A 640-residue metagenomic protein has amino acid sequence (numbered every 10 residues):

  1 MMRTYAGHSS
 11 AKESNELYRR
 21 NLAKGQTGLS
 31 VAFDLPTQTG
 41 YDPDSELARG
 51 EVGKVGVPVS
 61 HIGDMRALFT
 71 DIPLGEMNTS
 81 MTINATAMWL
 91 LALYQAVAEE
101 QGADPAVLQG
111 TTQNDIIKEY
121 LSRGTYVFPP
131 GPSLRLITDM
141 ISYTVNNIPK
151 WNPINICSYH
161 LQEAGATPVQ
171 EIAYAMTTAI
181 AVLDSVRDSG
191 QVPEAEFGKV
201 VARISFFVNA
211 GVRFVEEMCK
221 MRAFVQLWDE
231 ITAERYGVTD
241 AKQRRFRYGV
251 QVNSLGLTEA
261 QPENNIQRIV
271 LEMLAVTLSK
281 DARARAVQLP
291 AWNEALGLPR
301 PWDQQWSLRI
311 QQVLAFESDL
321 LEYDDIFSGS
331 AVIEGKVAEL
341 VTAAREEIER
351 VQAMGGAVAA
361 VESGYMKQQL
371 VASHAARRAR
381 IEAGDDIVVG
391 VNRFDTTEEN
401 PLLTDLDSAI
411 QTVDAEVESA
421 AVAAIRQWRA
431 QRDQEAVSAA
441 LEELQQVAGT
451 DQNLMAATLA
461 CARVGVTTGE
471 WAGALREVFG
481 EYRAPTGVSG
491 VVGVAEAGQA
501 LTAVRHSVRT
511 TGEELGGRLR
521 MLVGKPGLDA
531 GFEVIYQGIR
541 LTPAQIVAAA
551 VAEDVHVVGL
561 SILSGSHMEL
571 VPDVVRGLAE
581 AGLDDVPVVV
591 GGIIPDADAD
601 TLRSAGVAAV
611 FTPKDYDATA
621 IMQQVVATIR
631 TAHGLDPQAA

Functional and structural regions predicted by a protein language model:
M1-E217, R235-V238, K242-G249, T277 (+7 more regions): Catalytic alpha/beta active-site cores
M1-M2, R245-Y248, G517-R520, E580-V590: Short beta-strand/loop segments at the ligand-binding rim of alpha/beta enzyme cores
G25, H61, G102, W228 (+5 more regions): Conserved, mostly hydrophobic/aromatic
R49-K54, T79, K118-F128, L161-G165 (+10 more regions): Short beta-alpha connecting loops at secondary-structure transitions that line or flank enzyme active sites
E196-V200, V238-V252, A260-N293, P299-L320 (+5 more regions): Flexible glycine/proline-rich, aromatic-decorated loop/lid segments
R300-P301, Q305-Q312, F316-A503, V551 (+1 more regions): Flexible, glycine-rich loop/tail regions that form catalytic "lids" or insertion modules at the edges of active sites
Q311, V610-A639: Conserved phosphate-handling catalytic cores of large alpha/beta enzymes
L528-Q623: Cofactor-cradling patches in redox/metallo enzymes
